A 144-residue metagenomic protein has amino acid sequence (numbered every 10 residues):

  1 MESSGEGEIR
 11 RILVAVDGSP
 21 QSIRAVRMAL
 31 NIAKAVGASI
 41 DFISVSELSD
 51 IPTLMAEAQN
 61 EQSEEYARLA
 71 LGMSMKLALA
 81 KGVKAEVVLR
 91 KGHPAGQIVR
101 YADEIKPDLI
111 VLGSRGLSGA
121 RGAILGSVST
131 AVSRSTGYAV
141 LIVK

Functional and structural regions predicted by a protein language model:
M1-G7, K76-I110: Structural beta-alpha unit
M1-S4, R100-K144: Gly/Ser-rich helix-loop-strand patches that form or flank binding pockets for ribonucleotide-derived cofactors
G5-M55: Small/aliphatic-rich secondary-structure junction motif
I23-L30, K34, G72, A95 (+2 more regions): Amphipathic, non-transmembrane alpha-helical secondary structure
A38-S39, V83, P107, Y138: Short glycine/serine/threonine/alanine-rich loop segments
D41, E86, L141: Conserved beta-strand positions in the Rossmann-like core of class I SAM-dependent methyltransferases
S49-D50, A95, G119: Generic structural signal for helix capping and beta-alpha/helix-loop junctions
A58-L69: A short acidic, glycine-rich active-site loop that binds or catalyzes chemistry on phosphate/adenosine moieties
